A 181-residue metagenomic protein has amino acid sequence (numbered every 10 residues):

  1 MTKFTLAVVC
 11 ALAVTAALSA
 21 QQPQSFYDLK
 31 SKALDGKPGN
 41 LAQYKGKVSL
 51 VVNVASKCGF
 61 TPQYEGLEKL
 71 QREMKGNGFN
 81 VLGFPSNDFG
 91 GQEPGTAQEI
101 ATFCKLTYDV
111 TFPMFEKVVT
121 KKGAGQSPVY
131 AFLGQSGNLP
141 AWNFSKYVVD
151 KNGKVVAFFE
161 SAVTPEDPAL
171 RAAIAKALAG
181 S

Functional and structural regions predicted by a protein language model:
M1-T5: Positively charged n-region of N-terminal signal peptides that target proteins for export
A7-A16: Bacterial N-terminal signal peptides
Q21-A42: N-terminal "domain-start" segment that seeds a small globular fold
A33, N53-K57: Amphipathic alpha-helical repeat scaffolds
K45-L50: Local sequence-structure signature of Cys/Sec-based thiol-disulfide redox active-site neighborhoods
F60-Q126: Structural microenvironment flanking redox-active thiols in thiol-disulfide oxidoreductases
P128-S181: Thiol-/selenol-based redox modules, centered on thioredoxin-like and closely related oxidoreductase domains
